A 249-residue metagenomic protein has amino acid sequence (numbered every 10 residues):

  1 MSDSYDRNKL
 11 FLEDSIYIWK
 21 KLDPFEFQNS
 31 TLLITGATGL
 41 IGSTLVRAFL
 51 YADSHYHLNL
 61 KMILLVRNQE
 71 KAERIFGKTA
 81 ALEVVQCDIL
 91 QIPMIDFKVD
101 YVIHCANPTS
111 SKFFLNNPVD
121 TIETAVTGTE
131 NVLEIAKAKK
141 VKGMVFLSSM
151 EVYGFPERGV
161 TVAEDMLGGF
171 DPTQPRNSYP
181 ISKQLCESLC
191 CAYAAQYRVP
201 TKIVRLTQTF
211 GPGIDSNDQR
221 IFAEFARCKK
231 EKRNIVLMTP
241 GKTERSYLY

Functional and structural regions predicted by a protein language model:
M1-L32: Non-catalytic terminal and boundary segments that flank Rossmann-like NAD(P)-dependent oxidoreductase
T31-Y51: N-terminal Rossmann NAD(P)H-binding glycine-rich loop of SDR-like oxidoreductase domains
T35, L65, V102-P108, M144-M150 (+1 more regions): SDR active-site strand-loop-helix element
S54-K71: Conserved glycine-rich Rossmann-like NAD(P)H-binding loop of the short-chain dehydrogenase/reductase
Q86-T124: NAD(P)H-binding glycine-rich loop region in Rossmannoid oxidoreductase-like domains and their noncatalytic homologs
N107-D120, T127, K137-A138, F146-N177 (+2 more regions): Active-site "gating" loop of Rossmann-like NAD(P)-dependent oxidoreductase/epimerase domains
P156-D165, S188-S246: NAD(P)-dependent short-chain dehydrogenase/reductase
S178, S182-L185: Active-site helix of classical SDR
